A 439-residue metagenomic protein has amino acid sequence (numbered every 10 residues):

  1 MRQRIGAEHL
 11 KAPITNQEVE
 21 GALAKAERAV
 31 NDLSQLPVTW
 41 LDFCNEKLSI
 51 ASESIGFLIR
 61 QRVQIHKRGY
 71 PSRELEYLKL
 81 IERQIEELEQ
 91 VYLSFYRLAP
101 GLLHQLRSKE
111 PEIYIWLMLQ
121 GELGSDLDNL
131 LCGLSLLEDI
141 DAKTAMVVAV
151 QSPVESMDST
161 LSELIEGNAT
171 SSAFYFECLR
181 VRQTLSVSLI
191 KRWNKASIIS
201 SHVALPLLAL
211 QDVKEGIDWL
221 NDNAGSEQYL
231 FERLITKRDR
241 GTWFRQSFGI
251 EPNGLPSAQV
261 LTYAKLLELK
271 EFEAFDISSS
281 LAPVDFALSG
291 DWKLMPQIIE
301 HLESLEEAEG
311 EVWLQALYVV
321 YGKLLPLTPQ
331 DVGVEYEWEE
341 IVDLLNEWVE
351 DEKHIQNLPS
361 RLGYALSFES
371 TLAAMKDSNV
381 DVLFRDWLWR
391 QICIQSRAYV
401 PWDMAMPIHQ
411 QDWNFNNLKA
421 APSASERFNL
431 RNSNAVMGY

Functional and structural regions predicted by a protein language model:
M1-V91, E166-F174, S188-V203, L207-Y439: Long, helix-rich interaction regions
K67-S152, L161, S172, L208: An N-terminal, globular interaction/scaffold subdomain
Y96-A99, L127, M157-D158, S186-V187 (+2 more regions): Core helices of alpha-solenoid repeat scaffolds
C132-A204: Internal alpha-solenoid helical repeat scaffolds
